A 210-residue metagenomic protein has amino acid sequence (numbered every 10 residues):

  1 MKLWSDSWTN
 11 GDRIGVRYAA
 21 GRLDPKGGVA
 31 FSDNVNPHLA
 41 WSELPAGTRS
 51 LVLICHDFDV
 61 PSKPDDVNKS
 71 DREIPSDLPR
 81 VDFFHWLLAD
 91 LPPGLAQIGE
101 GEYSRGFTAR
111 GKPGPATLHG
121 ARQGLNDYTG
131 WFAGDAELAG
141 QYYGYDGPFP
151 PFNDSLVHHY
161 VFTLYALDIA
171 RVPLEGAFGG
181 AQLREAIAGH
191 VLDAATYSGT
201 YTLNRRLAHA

Functional and structural regions predicted by a protein language model:
M1-A210: N-terminus-centered regions that define maturation/targeting leaders and the start of the first functional domain
